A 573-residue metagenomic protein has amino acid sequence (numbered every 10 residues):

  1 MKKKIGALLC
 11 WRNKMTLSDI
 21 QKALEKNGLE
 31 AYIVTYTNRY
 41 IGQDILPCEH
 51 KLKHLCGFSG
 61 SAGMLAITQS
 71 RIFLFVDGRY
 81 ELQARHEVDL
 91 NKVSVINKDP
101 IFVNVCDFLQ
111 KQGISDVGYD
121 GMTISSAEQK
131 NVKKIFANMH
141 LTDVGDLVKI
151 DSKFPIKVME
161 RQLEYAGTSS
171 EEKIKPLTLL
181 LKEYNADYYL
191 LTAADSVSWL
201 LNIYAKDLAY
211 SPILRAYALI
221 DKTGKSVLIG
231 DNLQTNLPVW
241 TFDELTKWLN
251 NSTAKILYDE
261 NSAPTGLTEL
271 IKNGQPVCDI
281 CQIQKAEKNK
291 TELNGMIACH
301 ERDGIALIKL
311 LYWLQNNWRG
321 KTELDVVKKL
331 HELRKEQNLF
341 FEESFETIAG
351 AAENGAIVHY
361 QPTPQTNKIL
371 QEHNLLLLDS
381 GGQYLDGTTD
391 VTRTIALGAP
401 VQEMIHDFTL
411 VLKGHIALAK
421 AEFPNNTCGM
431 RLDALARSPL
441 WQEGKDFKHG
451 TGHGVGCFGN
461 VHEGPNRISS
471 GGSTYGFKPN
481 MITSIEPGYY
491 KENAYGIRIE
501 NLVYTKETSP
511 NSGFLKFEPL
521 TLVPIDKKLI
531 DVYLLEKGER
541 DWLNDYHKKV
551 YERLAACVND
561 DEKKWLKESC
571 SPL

Functional and structural regions predicted by a protein language model:
K2-I5: Polybasic, lysine-rich low-complexity intrinsically disordered segments
L8-L573: Active-site neighborhoods and metal-handling regions in enzymes and metal-associated proteins
